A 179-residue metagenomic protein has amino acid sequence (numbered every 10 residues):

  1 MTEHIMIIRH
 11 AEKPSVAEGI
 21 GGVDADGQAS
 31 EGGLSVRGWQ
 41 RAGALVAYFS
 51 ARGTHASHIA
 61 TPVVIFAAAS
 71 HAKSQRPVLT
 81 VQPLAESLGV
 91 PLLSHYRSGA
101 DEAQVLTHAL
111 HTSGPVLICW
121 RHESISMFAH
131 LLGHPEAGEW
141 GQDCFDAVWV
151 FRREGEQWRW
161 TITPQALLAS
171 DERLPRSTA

Functional and structural regions predicted by a protein language model:
M1-S113, S124-A179: Active-site-proximal alpha-helix that buttresses catalytic centers in soluble enzyme cores
V116: Conserved beta-strand position immediately N-terminal to the Walker
C119-R121: Short beta-strand segments
